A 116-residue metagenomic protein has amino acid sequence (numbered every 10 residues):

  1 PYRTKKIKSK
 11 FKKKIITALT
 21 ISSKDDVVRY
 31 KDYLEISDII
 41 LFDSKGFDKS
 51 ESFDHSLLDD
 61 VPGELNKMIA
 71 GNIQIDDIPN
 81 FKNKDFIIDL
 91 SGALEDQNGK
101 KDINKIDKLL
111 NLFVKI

Functional and structural regions predicted by a protein language model:
P1-D77: Conserved anion-binding
P1-R3, K45-K49, K84-I106: Glycine-rich phosphate-binding active-site loops on the catalytic face of alpha/beta enzymes
V27, D54, P79-F81, K100-D102 (+1 more regions): Generic alpha-helix signal with a bias toward terminal, lower-confidence helices and secondary-structure junctions
I40, D54, L58, F81 (+2 more regions): Conserved, mostly hydrophobic/aromatic
I69-G71, F81, A93: Amphipathic, soluble alpha/beta structural segments
L112-I116: Generic C-terminal helix-cap and adjacent flexible tail
